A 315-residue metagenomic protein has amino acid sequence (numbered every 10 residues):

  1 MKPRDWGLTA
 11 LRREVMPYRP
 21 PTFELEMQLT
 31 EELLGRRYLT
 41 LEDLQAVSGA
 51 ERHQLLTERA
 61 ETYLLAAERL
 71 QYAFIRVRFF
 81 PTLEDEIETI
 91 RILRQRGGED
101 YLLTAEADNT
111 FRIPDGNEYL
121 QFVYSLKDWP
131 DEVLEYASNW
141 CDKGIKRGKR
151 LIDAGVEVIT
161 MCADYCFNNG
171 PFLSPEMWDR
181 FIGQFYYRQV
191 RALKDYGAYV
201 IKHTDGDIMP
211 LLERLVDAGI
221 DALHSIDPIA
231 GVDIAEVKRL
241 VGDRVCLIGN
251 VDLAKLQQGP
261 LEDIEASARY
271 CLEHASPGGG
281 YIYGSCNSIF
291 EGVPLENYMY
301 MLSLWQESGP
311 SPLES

Functional and structural regions predicted by a protein language model:
M1-E68, Y72-S315: Active-site loop segments of alpha/beta catalytic cores
